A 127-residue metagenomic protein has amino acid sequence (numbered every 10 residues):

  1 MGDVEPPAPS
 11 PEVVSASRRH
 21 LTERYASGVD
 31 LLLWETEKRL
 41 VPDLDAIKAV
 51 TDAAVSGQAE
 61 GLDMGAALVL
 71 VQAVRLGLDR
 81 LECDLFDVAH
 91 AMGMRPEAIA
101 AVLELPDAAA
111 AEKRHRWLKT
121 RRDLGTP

Functional and structural regions predicted by a protein language model:
M1-A59: General nucleic-acid-binding
E5-P6, Q58-E82: Short, Lys/Arg-enriched anionic-surface-contact patches
A54, G65-L70, K119-P127: Conserved N-terminal glycine/acidic-rich loop preference
R80, G93-M94: A generic alpha-helix surface/boundary motif
L85-F86: Short alpha-helical "packing" element that flanks the helix-turn-helix/winged-helix DNA-binding module
A89-A91: Short amphipathic helical patch at the helix-1/turn junction of helix-turn-helix
M94-P127: Short, Lys/Arg-rich amphipathic alpha-helical interaction segments that bind nucleic acids or acidic protein surfaces
